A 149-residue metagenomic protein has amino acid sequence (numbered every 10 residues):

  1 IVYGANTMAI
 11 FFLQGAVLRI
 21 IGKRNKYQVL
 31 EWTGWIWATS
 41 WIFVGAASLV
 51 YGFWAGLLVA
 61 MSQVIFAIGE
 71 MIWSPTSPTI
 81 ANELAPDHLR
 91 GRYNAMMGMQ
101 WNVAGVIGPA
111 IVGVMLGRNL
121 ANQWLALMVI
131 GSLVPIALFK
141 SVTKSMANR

Functional and structural regions predicted by a protein language model:
I1-A9, L57-L58: Loop-to-transmembrane helix entry
G4-M8, W35, V64, A95-V103: Transmembrane alpha-helical cores of Major Facilitator Superfamily
F12-Y27, L116: Helix-to-loop junctions at the C-terminal end of transmembrane segments in multipass secondary transporters
K26, P78, L89-G91: Cytoplasm-facing, short amphipathic helices at loop-to-helix transitions on the intracellular side of 12-TM secondary
Q28-W73: C-terminal transmembrane helical hairpin of 12-TM major facilitator-type secondary transporters
M71-A85: Intracellular juxtamembrane helix-capping segments at the cytosolic ends of symmetry-related transmembrane helices
H88-G117: A late C-terminal transmembrane helix in Major Facilitator Superfamily
V114-L133: A membrane-interface helix-boundary motif in multi-pass transporters
